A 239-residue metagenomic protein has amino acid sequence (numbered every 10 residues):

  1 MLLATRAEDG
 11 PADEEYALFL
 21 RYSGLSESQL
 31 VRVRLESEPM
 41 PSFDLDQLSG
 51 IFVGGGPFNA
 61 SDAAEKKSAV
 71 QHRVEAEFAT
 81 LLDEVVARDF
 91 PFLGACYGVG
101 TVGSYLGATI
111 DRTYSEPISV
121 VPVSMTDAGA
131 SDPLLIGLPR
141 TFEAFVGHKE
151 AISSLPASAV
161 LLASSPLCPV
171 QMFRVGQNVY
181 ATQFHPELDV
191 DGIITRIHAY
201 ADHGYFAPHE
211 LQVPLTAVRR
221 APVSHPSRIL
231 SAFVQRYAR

Functional and structural regions predicted by a protein language model:
M1-G24, V33-E36: N-terminal beta1-alpha1 ligand-phosphate binding loop
L2, Y22, F43, Q47 (+2 more regions): Amide-donor transfer/coupling interface in amidating biosynthetic enzymes
L3-A7, G55-A60, F184: Glycine-rich His-Gly loop
G10, A60-D62, G103: Glycine/Thr-rich phosphate-binding loops of Rossmann-like dinucleotide-binding domains
F19-L20, E75-D83, L135, L230: Short amphipathic alpha-helical segments and helix-helix/interface helices
S28-L93: Flexible gly/pro-rich beta->alpha loop and the following alpha-helix that scaffold active-site loops
G94, G98, G103: Gly/Ala-rich beta-loop-alpha elbow adjacent to hydrolase catalytic centers
G103-I118, A238: Short, electropositive alpha-helical surface patch
